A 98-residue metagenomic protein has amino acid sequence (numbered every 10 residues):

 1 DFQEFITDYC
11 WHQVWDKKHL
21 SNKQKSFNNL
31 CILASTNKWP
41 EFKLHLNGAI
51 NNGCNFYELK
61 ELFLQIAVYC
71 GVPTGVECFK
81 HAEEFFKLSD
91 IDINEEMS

Functional and structural regions predicted by a protein language model:
D1-K23, N51, V76-S98: Acidic, glycine/proline-rich low-complexity segments that act as flexible tails and inter-domain linkers
E4-Y9, S26, F42-L44, K60: A generic alpha-helix surface/boundary motif
C10, I32-K38, G71: Short alpha-helix boundary/capping elements
K25-L33, F63: Short, structured motif recognition centered on aromatic/hydrophobic residues
S35-K60: Mid-chain, well-packed structural core segment of small domains
L64-A67, E83: Short amphipathic alpha-helical surface patches that mediate protein-protein
A67-G75: C-terminal structural segments of small proteins and small subunits
